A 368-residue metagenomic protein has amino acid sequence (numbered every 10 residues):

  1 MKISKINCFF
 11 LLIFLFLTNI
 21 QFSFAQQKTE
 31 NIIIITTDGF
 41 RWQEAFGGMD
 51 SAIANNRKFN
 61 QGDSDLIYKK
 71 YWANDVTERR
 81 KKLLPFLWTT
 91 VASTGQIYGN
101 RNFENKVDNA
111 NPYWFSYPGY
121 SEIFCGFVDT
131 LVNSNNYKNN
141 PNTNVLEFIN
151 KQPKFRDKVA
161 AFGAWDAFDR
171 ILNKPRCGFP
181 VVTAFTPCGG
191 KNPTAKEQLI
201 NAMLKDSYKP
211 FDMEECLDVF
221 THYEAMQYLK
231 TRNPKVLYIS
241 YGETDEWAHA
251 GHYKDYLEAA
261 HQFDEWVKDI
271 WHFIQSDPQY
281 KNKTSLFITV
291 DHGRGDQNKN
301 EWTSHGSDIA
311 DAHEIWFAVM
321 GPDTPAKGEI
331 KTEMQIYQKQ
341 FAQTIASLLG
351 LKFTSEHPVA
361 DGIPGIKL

Functional and structural regions predicted by a protein language model:
M1-K28: Bacterial Sec-dependent N-terminal signal peptides
Q26-Q96: Active-site-proximal N-terminal segment of extracellular/periplasmic enzymes that hydrolyze or transfer
I33-I34, W42, D264-T303, I345: Metal-dependent active-site segment of extracytoplasmic phospho-/sulfohydrolases and closely related
Y71-R170: Long, well-ordered early-domain segments
Y120-G126, S304-L349: Substrate-binding rim/cap in mid-to-C-terminal beta-strand-loop elements of soluble/periplasmic
C125-K138, G178-M213: Acidic, His- and aromatic-enriched active-site or binding-groove loops in soluble protein domains that engage sugars
P175, Y223-D269: Active-site His/acidic residue clusters
L351-L368: Polar, surface-exposed loop/tail segments that function as active-site lids or cofactor/substrate-recognition elements
